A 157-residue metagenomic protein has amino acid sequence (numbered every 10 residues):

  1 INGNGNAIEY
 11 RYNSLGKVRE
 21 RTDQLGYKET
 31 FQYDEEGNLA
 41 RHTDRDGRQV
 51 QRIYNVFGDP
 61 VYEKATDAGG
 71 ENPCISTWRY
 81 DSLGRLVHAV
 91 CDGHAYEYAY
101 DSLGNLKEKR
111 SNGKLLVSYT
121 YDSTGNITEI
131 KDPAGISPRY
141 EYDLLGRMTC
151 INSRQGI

Functional and structural regions predicted by a protein language model:
I1-S111, L115-D132, I136-I157: Beta-strand elements of repeat-based all-beta scaffolds
